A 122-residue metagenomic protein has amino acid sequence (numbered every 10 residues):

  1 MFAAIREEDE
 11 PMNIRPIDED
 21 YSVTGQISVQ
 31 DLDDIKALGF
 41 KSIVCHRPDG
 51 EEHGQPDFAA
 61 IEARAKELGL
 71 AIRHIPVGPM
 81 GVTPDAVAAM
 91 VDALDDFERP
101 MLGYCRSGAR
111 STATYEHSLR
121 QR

Functional and structural regions predicted by a protein language model:
F2-G103, A113-R122: Cys-dependent protein tyrosine phosphatase-like superfamily
G108: Substrate/cofactor-recognition hotspot
